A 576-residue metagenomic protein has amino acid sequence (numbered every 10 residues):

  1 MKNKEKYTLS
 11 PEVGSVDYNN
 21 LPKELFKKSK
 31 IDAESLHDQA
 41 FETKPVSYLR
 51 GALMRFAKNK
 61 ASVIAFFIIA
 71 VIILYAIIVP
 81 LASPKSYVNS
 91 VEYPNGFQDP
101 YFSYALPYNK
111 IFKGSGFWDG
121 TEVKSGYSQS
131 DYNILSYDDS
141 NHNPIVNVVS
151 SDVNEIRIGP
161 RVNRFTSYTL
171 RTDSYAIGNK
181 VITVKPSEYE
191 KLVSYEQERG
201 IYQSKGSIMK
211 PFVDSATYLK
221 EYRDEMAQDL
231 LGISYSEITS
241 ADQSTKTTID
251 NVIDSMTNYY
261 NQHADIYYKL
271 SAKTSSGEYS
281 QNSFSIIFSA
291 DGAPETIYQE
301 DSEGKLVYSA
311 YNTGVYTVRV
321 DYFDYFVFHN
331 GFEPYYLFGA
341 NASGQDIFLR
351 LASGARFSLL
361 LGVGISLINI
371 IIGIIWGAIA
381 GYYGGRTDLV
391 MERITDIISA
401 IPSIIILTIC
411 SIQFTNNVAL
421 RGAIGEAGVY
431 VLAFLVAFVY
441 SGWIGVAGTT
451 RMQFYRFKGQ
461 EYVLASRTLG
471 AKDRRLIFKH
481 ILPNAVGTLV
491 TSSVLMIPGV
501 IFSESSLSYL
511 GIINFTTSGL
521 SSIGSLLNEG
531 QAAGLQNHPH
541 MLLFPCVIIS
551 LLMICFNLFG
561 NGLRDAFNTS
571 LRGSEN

Functional and structural regions predicted by a protein language model:
M1-K58, I78-S343, N576: Membrane-topology segments of multi-pass transport proteins
Y7-L9, G14-F41, Y48, I73-Y75 (+12 more regions): Aromatic-enriched hydrophobic runs in primary sequence
P45, K60, I548, L552: Aromatic-acidic/polar surface patches that form glycan- and anion
A57-S62, R356: Short, solvent-exposed loop/edge-beta patches enriched in aromatic
K60-A70, V390, L432, V436: Alpha-helical transmembrane segments of integral membrane proteins
A61-A82, I374, S550: Short, strongly hydrophobic transmembrane alpha-helices
A340-N576: Alpha-helical transmembrane segments of integral membrane proteins, especially multi-pass inner/plasma-membrane
